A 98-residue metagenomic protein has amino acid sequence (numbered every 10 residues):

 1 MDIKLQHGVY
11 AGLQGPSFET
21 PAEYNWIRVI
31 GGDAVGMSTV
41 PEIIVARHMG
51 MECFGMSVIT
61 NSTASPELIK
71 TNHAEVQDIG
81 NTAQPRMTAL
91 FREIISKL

Functional and structural regions predicted by a protein language model:
M1-V58, S62, E67, A74-L98: Glycine-rich phosphate- or other oxyanion-binding loops that anchor nucleotides, phosphorylated ligands
